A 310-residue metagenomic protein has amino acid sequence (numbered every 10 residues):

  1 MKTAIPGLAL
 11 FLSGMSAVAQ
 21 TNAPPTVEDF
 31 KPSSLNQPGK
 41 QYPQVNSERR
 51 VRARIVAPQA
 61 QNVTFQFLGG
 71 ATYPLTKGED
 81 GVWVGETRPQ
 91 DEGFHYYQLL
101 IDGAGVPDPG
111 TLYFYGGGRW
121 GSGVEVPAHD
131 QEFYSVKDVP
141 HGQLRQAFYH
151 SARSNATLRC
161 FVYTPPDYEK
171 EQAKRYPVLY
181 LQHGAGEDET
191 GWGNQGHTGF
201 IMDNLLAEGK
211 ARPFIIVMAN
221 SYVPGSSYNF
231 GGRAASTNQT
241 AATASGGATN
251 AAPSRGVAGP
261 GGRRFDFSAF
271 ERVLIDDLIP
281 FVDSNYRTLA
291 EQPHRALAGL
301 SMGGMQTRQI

Functional and structural regions predicted by a protein language model:
I5-S16: Bacterial N-terminal signal peptides
Q20-T72, K77-I310: Non-catalytic cap/lid and distal C-terminal segments of serine-dependent acyl enzymes
